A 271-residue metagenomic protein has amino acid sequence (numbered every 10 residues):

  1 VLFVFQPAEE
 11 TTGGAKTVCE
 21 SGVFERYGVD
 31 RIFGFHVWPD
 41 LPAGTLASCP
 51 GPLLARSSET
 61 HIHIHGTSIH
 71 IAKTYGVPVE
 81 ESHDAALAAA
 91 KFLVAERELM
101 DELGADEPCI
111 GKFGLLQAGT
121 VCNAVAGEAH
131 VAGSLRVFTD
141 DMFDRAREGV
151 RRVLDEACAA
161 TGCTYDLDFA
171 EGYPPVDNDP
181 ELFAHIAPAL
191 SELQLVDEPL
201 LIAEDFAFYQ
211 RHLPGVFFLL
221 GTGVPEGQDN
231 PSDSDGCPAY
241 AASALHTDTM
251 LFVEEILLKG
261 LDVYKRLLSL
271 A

Functional and structural regions predicted by a protein language model:
V1-D106, C122, E204: Histidine/acidic-residue-rich, glycine-tolerant segments that coordinate divalent metal ions
I71-A72, A86-A271: Metal-dependent amide/peptide-bond hydrolase catalytic core, centered on the "pita-bread" metallohydrolase fold
